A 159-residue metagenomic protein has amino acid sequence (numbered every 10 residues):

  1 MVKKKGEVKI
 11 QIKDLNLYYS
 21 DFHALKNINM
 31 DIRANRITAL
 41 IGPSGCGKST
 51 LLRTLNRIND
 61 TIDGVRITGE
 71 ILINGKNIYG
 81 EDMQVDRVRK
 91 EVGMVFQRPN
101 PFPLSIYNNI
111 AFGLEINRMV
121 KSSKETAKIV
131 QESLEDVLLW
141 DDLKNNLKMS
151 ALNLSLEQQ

Functional and structural regions predicted by a protein language model:
I10-I12, L25-N27: Conserved structural motif at the start of ABC-family nucleotide-binding domains
A39, R53, E70-I71, D86-R98 (+3 more regions): ABC nucleotide-binding domain signature
I41-P43: The feature captures the beta-strand-to-loop junction immediately N-terminal to the Walker
R57, R98, L104-R118, I129: Q-loop/switch helix immediately C-terminal to the Walker
G64-R66, K76-G93, I116, S123: ABC ATPase NBD coupling module
E70-N77, E115-R118, S123-N145: Conserved ABC ATPase "signature" region
K148-Q158: Conserved ABC ATPase signature
